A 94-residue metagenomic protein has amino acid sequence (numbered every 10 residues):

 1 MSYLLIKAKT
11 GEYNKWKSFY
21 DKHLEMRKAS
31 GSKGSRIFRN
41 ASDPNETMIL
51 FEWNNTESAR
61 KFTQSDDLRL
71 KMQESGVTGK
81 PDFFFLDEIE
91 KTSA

Functional and structural regions predicted by a protein language model:
M1-D66, L70, T78-A94: Short S/T/G/P-rich N-terminal loop/turn motif that feeds into the first structured element of a domain
Q73: Metal-dependent phosphoesterase signature
